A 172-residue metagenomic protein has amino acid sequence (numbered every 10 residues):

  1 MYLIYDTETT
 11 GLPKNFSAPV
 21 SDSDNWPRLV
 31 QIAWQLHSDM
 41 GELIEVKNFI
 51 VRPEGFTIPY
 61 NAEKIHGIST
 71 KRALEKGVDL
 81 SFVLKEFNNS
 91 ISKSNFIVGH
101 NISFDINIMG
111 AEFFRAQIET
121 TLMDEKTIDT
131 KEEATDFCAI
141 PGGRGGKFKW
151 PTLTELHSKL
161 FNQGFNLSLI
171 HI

Functional and structural regions predicted by a protein language model:
Y2, N15, W26-I68, N88-I170: Metal-dependent phosphoesterase core characteristic of DEDDh/y 3'-5' exonuclease domains
T7-N15: Short acidic, Gly/Ser-rich segments with clustered Asp/Glu that frequently serve as metal-coordination loops in enzyme
V20-W26: Short consensus segments that form the blades of beta-propeller domains, in both extracellular/periplasmic
E63-E86: Metal-dependent phosphoesterase signature
